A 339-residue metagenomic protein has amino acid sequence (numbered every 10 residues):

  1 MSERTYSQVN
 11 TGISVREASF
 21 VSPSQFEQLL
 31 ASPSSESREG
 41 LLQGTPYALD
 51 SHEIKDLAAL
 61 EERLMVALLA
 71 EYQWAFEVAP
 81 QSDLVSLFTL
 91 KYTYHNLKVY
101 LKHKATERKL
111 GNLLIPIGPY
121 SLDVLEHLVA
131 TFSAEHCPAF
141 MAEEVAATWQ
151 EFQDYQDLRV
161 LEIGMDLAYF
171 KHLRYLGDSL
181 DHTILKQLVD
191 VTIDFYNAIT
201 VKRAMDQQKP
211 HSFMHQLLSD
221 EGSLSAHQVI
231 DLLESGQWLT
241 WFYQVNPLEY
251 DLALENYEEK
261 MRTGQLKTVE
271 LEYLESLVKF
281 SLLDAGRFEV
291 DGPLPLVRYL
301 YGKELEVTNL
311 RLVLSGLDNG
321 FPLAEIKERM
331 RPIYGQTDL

Functional and structural regions predicted by a protein language model:
M1-L339: N-terminal domain-start signal
